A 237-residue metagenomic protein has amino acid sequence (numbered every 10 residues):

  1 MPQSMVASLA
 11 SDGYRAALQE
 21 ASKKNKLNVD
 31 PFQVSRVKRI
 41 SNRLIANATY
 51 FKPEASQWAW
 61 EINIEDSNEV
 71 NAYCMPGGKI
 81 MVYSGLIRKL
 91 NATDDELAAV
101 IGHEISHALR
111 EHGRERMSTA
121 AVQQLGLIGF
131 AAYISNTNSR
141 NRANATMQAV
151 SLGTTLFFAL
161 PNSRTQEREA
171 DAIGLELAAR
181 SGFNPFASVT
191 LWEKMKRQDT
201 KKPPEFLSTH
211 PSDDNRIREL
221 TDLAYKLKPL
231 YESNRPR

Functional and structural regions predicted by a protein language model:
M1-R237: A Zn2+-metalloprotease active-site environment signal
